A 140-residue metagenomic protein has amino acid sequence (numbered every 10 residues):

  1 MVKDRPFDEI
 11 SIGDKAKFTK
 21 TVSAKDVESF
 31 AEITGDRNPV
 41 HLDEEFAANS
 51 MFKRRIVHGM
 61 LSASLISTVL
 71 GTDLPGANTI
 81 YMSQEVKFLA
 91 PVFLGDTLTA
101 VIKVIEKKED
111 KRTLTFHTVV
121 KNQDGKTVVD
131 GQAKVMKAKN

Functional and structural regions predicted by a protein language model:
M1-V57: Catalytic strand-loop segment that frames the active site of acyl-thioester-processing enzymes
V2-I12, V92-N140: HotDog/MaoC-like acyl-thioester-processing domains
K17-T21, K87, K103, K134-M136: Generic structural detector for well-ordered beta-strands
E32-D36, G71-P75, Q123: Short, intrinsically disordered, mixed-charge
P39, P75, P91, K137-A138: Proline-rich low-complexity regions
A48-V57, L61-V104: Hydrophobic beta-strand-centered segment that forms part of the acyl-chain substrate-binding groove
